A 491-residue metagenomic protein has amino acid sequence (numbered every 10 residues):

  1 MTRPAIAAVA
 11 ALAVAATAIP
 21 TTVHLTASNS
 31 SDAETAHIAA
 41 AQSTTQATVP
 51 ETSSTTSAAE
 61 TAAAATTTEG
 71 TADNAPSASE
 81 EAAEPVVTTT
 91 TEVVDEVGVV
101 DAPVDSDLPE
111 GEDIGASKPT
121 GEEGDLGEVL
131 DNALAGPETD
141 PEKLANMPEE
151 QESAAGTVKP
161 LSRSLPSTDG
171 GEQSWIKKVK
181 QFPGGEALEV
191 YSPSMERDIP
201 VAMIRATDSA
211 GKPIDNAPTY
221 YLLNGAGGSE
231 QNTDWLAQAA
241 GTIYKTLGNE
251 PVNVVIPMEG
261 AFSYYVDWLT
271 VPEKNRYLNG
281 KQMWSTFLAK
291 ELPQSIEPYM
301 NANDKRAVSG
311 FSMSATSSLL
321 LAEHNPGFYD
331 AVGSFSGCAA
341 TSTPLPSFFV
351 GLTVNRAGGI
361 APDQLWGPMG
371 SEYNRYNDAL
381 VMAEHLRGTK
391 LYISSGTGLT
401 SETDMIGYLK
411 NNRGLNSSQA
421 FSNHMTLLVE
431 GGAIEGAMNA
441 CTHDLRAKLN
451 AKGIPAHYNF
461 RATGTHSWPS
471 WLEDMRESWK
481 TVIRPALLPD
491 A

Functional and structural regions predicted by a protein language model:
T2-A491: Non-catalytic cap/lid and distal C-terminal segments of serine-dependent acyl enzymes
